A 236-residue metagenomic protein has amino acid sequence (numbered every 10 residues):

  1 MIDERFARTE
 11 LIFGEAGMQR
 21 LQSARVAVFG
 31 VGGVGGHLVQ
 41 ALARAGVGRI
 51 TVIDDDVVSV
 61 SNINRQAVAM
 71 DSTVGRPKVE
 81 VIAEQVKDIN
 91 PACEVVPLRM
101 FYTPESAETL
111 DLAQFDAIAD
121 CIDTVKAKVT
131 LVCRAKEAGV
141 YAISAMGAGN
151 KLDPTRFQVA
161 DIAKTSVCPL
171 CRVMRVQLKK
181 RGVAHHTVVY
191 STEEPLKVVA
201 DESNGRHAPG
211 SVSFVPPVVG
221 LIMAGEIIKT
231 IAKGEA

Functional and structural regions predicted by a protein language model:
M1-V26: N-terminal charged helix/coil linker that caps or initiates catalytic domains
I2, L110-A117, I122-T130, E137 (+3 more regions): Glycine-rich phosphate/adenylate-binding loop
V28-G30, I53: Conserved N-terminal Rossmann-fold NAD(P)-binding element of oxidoreductases
V34-G35: Hydrophobic/small residue at the entry helix of a nucleotide-binding pocket
A43-R49, E137: Conserved S-adenosyl-L-methionine
V47, V52-N90: Glycine-rich phosphate-binding loop and adjoining beta1-alpha1-beta2 segment of Rossmann-like nucleotide-binding folds
R99-A107: Conserved SAM/SAH-binding loop
